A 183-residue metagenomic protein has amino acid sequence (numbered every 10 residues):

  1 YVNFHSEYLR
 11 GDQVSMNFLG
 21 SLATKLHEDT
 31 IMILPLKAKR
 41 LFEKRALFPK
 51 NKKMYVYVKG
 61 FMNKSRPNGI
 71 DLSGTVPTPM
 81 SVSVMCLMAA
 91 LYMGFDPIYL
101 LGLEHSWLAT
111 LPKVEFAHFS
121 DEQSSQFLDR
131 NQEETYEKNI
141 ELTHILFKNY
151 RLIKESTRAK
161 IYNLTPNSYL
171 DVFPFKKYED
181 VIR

Functional and structural regions predicted by a protein language model:
Y1-R183: Metal-ion/cofactor- or nucleotide/acyl-coenzyme-handling active-site neighborhoods
